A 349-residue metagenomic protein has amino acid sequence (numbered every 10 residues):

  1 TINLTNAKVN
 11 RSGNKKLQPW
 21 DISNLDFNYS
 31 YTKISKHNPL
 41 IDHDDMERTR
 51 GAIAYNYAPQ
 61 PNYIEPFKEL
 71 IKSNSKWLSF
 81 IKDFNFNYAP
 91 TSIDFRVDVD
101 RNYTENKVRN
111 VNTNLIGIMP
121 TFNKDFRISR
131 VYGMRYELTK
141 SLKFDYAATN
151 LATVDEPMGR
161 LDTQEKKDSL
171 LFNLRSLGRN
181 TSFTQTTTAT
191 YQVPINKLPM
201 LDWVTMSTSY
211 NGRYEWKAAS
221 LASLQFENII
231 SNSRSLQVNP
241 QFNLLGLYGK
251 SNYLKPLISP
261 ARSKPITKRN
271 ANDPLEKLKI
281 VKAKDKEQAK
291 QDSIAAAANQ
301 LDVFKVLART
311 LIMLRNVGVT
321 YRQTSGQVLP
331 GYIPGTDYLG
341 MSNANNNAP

Functional and structural regions predicted by a protein language model:
T1-P349: Exposed, low-structure sequence patches enriched in small/polar residues
